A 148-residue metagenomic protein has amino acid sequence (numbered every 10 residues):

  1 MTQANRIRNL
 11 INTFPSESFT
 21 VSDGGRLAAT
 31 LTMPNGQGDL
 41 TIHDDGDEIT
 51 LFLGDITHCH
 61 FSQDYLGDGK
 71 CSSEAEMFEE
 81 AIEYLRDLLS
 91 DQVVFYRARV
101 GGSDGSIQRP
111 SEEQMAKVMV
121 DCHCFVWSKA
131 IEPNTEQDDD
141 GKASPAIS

Functional and structural regions predicted by a protein language model:
M1-Q37: N-terminal "first-domain core" detector
T2, S62, C71-S73, S90 (+2 more regions): Serine/threonine-rich low-complexity intrinsically disordered regions
T2-R6, S73-E80: Short amphipathic alpha-helical segments
N9-T13, E83-S148: Acidic, proline/glycine-rich low-complexity IDRs
F19, I42, R97-A98: Assembly/interface hotspot detector across virion components, adhesins/toxins, and nucleic-acid enzymes
L27-M33, T50-F52, G105-K117: Generic recognition of long tandem-repeat/solenoid scaffolds
G36-E76, D121-S148: Intrinsically disordered, low-complexity regulatory segments enriched in Ser/Thr/Pro and charged residues
T57, L66, E76-E83, D87-S90 (+1 more regions): A beta-strand-dominated structural motif
